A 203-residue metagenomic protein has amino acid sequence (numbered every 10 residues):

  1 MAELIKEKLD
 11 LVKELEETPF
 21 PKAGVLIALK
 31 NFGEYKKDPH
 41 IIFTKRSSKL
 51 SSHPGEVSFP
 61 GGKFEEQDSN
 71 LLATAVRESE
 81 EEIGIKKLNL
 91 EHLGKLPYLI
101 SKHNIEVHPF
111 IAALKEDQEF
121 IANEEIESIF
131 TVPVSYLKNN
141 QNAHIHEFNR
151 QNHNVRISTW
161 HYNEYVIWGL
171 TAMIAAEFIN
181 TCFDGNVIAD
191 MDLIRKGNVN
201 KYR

Functional and structural regions predicted by a protein language model:
M1-S58, K63-K95, L99-Q118, A122 (+3 more regions): N-terminal leader/linker segments that precede catalytic domains of diphosphate-processing enzymes
I121, N140-Q141: Short, charged, surface-exposed secondary-structure boundary motifs
N123-F130, V134-Y136: Acidic, glycine-rich loop-and-strand cores that form catalytic or ligand-binding grooves in diverse globular domains
A143-Q151: Acidic, negatively charged sequence signal that fires either on conserved catalytic/metal-binding carboxylates
